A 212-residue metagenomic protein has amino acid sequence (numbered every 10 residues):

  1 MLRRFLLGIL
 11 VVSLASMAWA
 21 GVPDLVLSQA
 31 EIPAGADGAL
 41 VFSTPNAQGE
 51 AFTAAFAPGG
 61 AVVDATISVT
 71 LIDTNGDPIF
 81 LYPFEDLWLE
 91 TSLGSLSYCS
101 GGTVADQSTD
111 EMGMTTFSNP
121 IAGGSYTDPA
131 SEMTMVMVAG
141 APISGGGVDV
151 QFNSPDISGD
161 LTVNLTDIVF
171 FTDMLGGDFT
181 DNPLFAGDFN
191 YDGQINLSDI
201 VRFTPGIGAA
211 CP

Functional and structural regions predicted by a protein language model:
M1-R4: Positively charged n-region of N-terminal signal peptides that target proteins for export
L6-I9, L93: Intrinsically disordered, low-complexity regulatory segments enriched in acidic/serine/proline/glutamine/glycine
G8-M17: Bacterial N-terminal signal peptides
A20-P212: Cellulosome-associated attachment modules in secreted, modular CAZymes
